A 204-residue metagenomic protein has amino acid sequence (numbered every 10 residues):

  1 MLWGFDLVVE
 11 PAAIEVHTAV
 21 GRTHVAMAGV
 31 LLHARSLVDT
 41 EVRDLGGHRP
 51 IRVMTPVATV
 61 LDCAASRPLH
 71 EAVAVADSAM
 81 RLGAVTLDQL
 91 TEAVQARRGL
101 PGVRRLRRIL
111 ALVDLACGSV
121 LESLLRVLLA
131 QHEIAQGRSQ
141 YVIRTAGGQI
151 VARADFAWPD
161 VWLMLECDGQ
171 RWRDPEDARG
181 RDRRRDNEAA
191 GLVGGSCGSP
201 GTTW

Functional and structural regions predicted by a protein language model:
M1-R104, R138: Short gly/ser-rich loop at a beta-strand->alpha-helix junction or flexible surface loop bordering the NTP-binding
M80-W204: Surface segments flanking catalytic/ligand-binding clefts of nucleic-acid enzymes
